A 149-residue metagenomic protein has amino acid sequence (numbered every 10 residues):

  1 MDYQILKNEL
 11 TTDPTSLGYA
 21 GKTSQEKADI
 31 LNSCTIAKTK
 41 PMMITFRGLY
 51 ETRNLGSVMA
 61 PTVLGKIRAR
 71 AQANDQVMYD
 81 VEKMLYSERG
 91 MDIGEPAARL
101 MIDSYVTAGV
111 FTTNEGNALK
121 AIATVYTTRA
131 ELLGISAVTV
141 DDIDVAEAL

Functional and structural regions predicted by a protein language model:
M1-L149: A preference for well-ordered globular domain cores that mediate specific macromolecular interactions or catalysis
